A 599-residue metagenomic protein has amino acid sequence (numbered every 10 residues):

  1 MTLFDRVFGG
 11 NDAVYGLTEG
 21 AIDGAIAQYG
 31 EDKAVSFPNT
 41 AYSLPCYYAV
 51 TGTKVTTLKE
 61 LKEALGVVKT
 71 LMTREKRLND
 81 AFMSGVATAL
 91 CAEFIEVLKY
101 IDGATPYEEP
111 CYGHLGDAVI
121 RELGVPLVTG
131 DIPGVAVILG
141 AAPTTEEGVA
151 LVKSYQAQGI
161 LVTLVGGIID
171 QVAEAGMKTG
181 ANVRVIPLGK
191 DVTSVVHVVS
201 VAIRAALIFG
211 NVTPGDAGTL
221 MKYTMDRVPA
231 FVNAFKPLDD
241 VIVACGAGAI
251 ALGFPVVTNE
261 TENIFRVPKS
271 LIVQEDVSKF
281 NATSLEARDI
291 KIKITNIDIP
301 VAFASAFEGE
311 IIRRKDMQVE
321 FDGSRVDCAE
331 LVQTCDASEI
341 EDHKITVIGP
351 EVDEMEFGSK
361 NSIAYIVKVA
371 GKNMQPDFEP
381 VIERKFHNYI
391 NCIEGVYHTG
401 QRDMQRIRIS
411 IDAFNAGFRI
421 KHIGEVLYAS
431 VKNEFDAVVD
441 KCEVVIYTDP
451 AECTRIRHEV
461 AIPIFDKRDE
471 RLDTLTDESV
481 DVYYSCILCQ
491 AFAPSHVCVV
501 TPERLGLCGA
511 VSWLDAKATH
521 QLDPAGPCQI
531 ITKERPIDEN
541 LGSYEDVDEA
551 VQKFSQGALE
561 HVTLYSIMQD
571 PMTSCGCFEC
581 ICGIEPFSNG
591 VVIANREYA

Functional and structural regions predicted by a protein language model:
T2-Y389, M404-I409: Acidic, serine/proline-rich low-complexity intrinsically disordered regions
E19-D23, S43-P45, D239-G246, E260-A599: Cysteine-centered metal-binding/redox modules
